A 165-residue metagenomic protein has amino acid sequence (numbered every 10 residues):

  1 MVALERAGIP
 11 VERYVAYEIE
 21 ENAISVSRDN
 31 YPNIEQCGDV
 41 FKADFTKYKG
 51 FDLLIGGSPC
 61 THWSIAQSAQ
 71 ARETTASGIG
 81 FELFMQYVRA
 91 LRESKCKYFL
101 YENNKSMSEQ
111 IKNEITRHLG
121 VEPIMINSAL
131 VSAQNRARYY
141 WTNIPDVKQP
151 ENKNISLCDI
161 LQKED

Functional and structural regions predicted by a protein language model:
M1-D165: Conserved active-site and SAM-binding loop architecture of S-adenosyl-L-methionine-dependent nucleic-acid
